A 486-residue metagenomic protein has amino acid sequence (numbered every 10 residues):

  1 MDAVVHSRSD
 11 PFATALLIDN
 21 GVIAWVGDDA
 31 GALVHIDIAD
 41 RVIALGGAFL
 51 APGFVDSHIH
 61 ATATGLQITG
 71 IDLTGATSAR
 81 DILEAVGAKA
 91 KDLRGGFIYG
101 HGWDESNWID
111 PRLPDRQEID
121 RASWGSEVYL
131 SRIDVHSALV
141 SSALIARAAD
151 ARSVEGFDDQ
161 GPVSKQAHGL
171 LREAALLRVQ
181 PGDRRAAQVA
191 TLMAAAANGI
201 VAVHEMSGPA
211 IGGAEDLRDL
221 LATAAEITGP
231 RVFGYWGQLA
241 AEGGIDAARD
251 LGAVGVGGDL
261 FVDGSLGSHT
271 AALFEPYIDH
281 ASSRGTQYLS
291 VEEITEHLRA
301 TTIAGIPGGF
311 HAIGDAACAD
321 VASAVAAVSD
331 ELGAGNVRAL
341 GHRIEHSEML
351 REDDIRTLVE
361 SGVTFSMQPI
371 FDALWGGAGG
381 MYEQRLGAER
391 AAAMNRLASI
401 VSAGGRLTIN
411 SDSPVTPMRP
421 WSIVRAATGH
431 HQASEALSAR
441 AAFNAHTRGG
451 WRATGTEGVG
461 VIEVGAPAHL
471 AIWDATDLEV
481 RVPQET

Functional and structural regions predicted by a protein language model:
M1, D19-N20, A466: A cytosolic small-molecule/anion-sensing beta-strand core signal
M1, G100-H101, G258, F310 (+2 more regions): Active-site flanking residues adjacent to catalytic metal/cofactor-binding acidic residues
H6-D10, R249-L251, W451: Short loop/turn motifs at secondary-structure junctions and domain boundaries
R8-G243, G267-A317, G341, G387 (+2 more regions): Divalent metal-binding segments
H60, G252-T270, G362-A373: Non-cysteine beta-strand/loop elements that form the S-adenosyl-L-methionine
A186, R299-G309, A316-H342, S347 (+2 more regions): His/Asp/Glu-enriched, well-ordered alpha-helical/loop segment that forms or immediately abuts the divalent-metal
A224-D259, G341-E348, E352, G380-R406: Phosphate/diphosphate-binding loops
D477-P483: Short, Lys/Arg- and Gly-enriched loop/turn segments at beta-strand edges
